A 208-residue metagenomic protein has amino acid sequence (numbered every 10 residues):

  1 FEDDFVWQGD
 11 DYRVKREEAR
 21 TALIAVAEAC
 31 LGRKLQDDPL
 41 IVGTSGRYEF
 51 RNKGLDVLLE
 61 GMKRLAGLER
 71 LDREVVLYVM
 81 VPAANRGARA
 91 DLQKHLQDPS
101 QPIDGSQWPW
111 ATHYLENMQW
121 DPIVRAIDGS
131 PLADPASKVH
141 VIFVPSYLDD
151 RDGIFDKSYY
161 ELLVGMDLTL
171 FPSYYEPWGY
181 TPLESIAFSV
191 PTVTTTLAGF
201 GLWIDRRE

Functional and structural regions predicted by a protein language model:
F1-E208: Catalytic cores of carbohydrate-active enzymes across secretory and cytosolic contexts
